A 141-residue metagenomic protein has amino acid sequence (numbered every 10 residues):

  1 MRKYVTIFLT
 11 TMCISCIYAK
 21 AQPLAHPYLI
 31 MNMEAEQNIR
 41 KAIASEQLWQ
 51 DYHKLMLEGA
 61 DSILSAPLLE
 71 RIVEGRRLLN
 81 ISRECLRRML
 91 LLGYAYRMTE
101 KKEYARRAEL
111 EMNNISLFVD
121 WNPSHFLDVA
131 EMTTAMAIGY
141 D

Functional and structural regions predicted by a protein language model:
M1-Q22: Bacterial Sec-dependent N-terminal signal peptides
A21-L29: N-terminal intrinsically disordered, low-complexity tails enriched in polar/charged
Y28-I43, L48-D141: Aromatic-lined, polymer-binding surfaces characteristic of secreted/periplasmic polysaccharide-degrading enzymes
